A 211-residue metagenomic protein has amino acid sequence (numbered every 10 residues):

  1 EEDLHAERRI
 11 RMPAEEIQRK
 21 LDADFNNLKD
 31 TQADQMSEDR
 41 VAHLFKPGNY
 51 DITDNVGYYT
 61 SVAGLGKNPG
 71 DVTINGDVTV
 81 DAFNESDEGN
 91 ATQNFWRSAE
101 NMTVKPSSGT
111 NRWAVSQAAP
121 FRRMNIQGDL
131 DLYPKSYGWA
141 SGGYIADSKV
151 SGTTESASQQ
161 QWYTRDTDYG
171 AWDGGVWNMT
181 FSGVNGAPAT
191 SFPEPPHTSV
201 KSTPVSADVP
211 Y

Functional and structural regions predicted by a protein language model:
E1-A23: Right-handed parallel beta-helix/beta-solenoid
Q18, N26-N27, T31-L44, Y50-Y211: Sequence-level preference for short, compositionally simple segments enriched in small aliphatic or small polar residues
